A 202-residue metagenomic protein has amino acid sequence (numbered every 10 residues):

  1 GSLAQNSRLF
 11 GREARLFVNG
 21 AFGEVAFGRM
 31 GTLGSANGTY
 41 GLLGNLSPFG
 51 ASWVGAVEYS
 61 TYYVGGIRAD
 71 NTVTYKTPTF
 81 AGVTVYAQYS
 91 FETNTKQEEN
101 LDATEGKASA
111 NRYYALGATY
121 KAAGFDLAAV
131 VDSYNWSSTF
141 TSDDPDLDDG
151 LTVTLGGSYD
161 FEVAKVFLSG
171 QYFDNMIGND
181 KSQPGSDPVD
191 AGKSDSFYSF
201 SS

Functional and structural regions predicted by a protein language model:
G1-E92, A110, T119-A123: Outer membrane beta-barrel
S2, A36-T39, N94-E99, W136-T141 (+1 more regions): Outer-membrane beta-barrel proteins
S2-L3, T61, T104-E105, D144 (+1 more regions): A generic secondary-structure micro-motif detector that highlights 1-2 residue hydrophobic/ambivalent hotspots embedded
L42-N45, S52, L101-T104, D144-P145 (+1 more regions): Short, charged/polar low-complexity linear motifs in solvent-exposed/disordered segments
N94-G106, A115: Extracellular/periplasmic Venus flytrap/periplasmic-binding protein
A108-S202: Detector for outer-membrane/organellar transmembrane beta-barrel domains, recognizing the amphipathic beta-strand
